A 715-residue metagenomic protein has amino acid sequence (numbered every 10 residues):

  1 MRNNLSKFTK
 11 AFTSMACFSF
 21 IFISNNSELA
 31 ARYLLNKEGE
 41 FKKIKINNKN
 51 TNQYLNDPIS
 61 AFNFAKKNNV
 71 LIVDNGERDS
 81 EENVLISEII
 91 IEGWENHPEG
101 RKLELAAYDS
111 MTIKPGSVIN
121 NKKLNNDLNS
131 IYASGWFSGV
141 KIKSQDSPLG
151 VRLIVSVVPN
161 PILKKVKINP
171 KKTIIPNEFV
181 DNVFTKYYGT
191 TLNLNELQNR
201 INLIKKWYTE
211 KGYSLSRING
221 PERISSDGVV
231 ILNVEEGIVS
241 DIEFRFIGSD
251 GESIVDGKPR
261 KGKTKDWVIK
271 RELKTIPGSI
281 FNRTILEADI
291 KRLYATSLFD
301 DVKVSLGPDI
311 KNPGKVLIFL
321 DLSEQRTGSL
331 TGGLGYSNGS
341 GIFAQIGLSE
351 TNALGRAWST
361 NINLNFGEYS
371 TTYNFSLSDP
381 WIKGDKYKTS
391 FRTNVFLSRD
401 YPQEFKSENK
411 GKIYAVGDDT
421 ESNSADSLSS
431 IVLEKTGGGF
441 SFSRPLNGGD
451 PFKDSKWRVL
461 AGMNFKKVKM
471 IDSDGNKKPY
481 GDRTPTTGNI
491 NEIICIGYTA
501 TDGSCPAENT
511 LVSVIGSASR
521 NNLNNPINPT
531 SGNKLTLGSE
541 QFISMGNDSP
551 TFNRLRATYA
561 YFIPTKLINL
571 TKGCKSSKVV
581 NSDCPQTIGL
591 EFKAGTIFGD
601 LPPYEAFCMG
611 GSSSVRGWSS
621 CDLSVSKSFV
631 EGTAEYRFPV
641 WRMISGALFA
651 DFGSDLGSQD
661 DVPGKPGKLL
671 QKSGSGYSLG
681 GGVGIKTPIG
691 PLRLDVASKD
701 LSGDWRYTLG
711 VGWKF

Functional and structural regions predicted by a protein language model:
R2-N3, A30-N338, I342, G347 (+5 more regions): Periplasmic polypeptide-binding modules associated with outer-membrane biogenesis and secretion
R2-T13: Bacterial N-terminal signal peptides that target proteins for export
F20-E28: C-terminal segment of classical bacterial N-terminal signal peptides
H97, G116, S138-G139, I162 (+23 more regions): Short beta-strands and strand-coil junctions in structured, solvent-facing domains, enriched
T173-E178, K205, R217, G262-W267 (+7 more regions): Gram-negative/organellar outer-membrane beta-barrel architecture
G328-S340, D600, S658-S675: Small/polar, glycine/serine/threonine/aspartate-rich low-complexity segments that form flexible
N476-S658, P663-K665: C-terminal outer-membrane beta-barrel translocator/porin domains of Gram-negative envelope proteins and their
D661-F715: C-terminal beta-signal and terminal closure region of outer-membrane beta-barrel proteins
